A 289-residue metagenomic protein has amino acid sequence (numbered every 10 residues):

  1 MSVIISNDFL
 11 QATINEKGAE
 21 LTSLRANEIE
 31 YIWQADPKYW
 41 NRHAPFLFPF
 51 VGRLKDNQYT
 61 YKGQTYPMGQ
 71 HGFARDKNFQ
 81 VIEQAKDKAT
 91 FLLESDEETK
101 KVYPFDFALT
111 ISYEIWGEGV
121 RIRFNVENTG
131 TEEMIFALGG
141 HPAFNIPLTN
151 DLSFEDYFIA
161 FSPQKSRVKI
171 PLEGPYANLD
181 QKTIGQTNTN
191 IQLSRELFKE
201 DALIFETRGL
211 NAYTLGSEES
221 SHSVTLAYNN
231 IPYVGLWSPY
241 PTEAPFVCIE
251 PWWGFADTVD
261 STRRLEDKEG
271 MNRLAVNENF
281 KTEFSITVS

Functional and structural regions predicted by a protein language model:
D8-T65: Acidic-aromatic substrate-binding/catalytic surfaces of carbohydrate-active enzymes
I14, F124-G130: Asparagine-centered strand-capping/turn motif at beta-strand->loop junctions
I14, Y59-P67, N272-V288: Short Pro-Gly-centered flexible turn/kink motifs
R42-P49, V259-D267: Short, structured beta-strand/loop micro-motifs enriched in basic residues and often containing a Trp
G69-G117: Extended, loop-rich substrate-binding clefts of extracytoplasmic carbohydrate-active enzymes
T110-S112, E269-L274: Beta-strand-rich interaction surfaces with strong enrichment in secreted/lumenal proteins
I146, N150-N229: Active-site/ligand-binding surface loops and adjacent short beta/alpha elements that line catalytic pockets across
S217-D260: Glycine-rich active-site loops that engage anionic ligands at enzyme catalytic sites
